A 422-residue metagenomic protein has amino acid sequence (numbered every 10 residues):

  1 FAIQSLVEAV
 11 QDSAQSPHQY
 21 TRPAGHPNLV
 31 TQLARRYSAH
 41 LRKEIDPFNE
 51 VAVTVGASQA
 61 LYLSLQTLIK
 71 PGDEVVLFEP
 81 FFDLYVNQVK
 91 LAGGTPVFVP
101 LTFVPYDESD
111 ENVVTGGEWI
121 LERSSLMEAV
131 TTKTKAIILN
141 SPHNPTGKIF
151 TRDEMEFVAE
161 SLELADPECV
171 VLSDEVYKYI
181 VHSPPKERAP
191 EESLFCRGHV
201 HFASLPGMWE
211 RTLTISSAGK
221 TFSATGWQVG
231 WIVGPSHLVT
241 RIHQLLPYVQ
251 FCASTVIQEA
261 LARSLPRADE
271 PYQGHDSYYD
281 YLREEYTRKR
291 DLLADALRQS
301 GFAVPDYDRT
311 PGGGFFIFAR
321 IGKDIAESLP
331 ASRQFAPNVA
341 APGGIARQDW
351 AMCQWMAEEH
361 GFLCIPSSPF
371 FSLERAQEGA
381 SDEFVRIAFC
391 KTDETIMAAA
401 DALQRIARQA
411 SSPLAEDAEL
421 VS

Functional and structural regions predicted by a protein language model:
F1-G56, L63, S264, P271-G274 (+2 more regions): N-terminal small-domain helix-loop-helix segment of the aminotransferase-like
L6, S204-T287, D291-F302, R405-A407: Conserved core segment of the aminotransferase class I/II
T67-V89: Conserved PLP-anchoring active-site segment centered on the Schiff-base-forming lysine
D73, G94, L162-V170, W209-E210: A short helix->loop->beta-strand "cap" motif at the edges of active sites that frequently abuts
L101-C196: Active-site phosphate-binding strand-loop segment of PLP-dependent enzymes
E111-V114, E118, E128, K186-L194 (+3 more regions): Eukaryotic N-terminal low-complexity, Ser/Thr- and Lys/Arg-rich leader segments that predominantly function as
M127, A346, Q354-C364, S368-S422: PLP-dependent enzyme catalytic core of the Aspartate aminotransferase-like
A262, Y278-A294, V304-V339, A380-S381: Conserved glycine-rich beta-strand-loop-beta hairpin in the small C-terminal domain of fold type I
